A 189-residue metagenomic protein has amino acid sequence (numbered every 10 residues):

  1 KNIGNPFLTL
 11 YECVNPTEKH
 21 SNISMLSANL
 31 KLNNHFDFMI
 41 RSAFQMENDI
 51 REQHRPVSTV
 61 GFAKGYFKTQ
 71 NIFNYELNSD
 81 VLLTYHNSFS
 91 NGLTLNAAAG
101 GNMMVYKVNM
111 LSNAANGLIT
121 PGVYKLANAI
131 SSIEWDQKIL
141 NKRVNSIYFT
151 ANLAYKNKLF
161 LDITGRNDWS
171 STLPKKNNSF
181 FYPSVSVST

Functional and structural regions predicted by a protein language model:
K1-L8, E52-F67, K107-W135: Surface-exposed loop/turn segments flanking beta-strands in extracellular/periplasmic regions
P6-Q45, D49-Q53, T69-S88, V108-M110 (+2 more regions): Outer-membrane beta-barrel transmembrane strands
D37-M39, T94-A98, F160-D162, S184 (+1 more regions): Residue-level detector of the transmembrane beta-barrel scaffold of outer-membrane proteins
S90-G92: A cross-taxa feature marking solvent-exposed loop/turn segments within ectodomains of secreted and single-pass membrane
G100-K107: Glycine-rich, aromatic-flanked loop segments that form ligand/cofactor-binding clefts across common enzyme folds
Y106, S188-T189: Short, basic alpha-helical nucleic acid-contact segments in DNA-binding proteins and DNA transaction factors
A127, K176, Y182-S184: Outer-membrane beta-barrel domain signature, especially the mid-to-C-terminal portions of large Gram-negative OMP
S171-N177: Solvent-exposed loop/turn segments connecting transmembrane beta-strands in outer-membrane beta-barrel proteins
